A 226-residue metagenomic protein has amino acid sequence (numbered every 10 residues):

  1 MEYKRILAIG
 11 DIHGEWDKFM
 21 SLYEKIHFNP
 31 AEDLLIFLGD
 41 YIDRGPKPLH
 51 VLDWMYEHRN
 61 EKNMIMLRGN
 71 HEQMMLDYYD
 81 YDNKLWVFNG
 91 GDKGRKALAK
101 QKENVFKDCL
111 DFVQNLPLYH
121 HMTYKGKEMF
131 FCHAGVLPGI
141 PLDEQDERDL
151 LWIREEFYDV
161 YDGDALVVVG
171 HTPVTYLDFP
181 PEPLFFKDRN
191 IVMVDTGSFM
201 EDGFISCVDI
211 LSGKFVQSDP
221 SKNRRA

Functional and structural regions predicted by a protein language model:
M1-L7, M122-M129: Beta-strand-turn-beta hairpins that frame and shape the catalytic cleft of phosphate-ester-processing enzymes
M1-W54: N-terminal active-site segment of His-dependent metallophosphoesterases
Y3, P30-D33, E61-N63, G126-K127 (+1 more regions): A general structural motif
I9-G10, L35-G39, M66-N70, C132 (+2 more regions): Active-site neighborhood of phospho(di)ester-bond hydrolases with catalytic His/Asp-centered motifs
H13-D17, D43-P46, E72-L76, H171-F179 (+1 more regions): Active-site environment of divalent metal-dependent phosphoester hydrolases
R44-H121, K127, W152-I153: Active-site neighborhood of divalent metal-dependent phosphoester bond hydrolases
N83-F88, G135-D159: Active-site-proximal segments of metal-dependent phosphoesterases and phosphodiesterases across multiple
D146-D219: Conserved beta-sheet core of the metallophosphoesterase superfamily
